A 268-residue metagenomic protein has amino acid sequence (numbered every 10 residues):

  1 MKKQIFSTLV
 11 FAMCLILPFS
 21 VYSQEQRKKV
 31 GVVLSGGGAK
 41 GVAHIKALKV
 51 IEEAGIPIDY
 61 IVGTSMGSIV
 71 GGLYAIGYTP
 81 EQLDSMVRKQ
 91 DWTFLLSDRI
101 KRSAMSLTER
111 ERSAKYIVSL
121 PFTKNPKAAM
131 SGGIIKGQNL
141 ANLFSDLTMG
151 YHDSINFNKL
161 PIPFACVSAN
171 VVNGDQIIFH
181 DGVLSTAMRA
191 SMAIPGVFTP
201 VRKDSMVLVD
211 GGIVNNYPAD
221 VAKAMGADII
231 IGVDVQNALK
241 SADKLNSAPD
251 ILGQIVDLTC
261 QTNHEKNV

Functional and structural regions predicted by a protein language model:
M1-K3: N-terminal secretory signal peptides that target proteins for export/translocation
I5, V21-T64, G72-V268: Patatin-like phospholipase
T8-P18: Bacterial N-terminal signal peptides
